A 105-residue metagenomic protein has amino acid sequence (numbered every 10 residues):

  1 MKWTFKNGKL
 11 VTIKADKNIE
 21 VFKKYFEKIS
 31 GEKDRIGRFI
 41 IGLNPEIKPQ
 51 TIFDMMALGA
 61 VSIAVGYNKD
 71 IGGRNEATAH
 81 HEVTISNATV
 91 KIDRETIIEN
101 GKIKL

Functional and structural regions predicted by a protein language model:
M1-L105: Metal/cofactor-centered catalytic core regions of large enzymes
